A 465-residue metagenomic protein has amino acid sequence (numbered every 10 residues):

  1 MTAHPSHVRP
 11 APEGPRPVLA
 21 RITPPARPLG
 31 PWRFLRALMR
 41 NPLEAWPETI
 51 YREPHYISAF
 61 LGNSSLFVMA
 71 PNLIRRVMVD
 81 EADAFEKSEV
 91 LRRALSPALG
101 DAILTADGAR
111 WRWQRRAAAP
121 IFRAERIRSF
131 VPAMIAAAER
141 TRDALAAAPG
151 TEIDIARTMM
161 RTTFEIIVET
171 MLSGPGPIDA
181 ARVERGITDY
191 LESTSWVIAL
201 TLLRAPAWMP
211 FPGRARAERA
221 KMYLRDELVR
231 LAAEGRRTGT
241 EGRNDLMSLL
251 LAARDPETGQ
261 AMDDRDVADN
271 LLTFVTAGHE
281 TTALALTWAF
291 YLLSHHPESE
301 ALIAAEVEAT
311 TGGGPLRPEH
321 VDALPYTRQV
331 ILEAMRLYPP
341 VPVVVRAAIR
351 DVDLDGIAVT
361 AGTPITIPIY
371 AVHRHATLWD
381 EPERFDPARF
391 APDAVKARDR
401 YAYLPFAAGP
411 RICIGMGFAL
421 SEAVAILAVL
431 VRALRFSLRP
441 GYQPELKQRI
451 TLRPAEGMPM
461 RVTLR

Functional and structural regions predicted by a protein language model:
M1-S65, N72, V90-S96, G186 (+3 more regions): N-terminal targeting/anchor module and adjacent flexible "hinge" preceding the catalytic domain
T2-G14, E44, I50, A138 (+5 more regions): Cytochrome P450 proximal C-terminal region
T2-T23, E86-R92, R110-R112, R126-L284 (+3 more regions): Cytochrome P450 heme-thiolate monooxygenase catalytic core
R16, P24-L29, V131-I135, E184-D189 (+8 more regions): Cytochrome P450 I-helix active-site segment
W32-E53, D226, R230, G314-D355: Conserved cytochrome P450 K-helix E-x-x-R motif and the immediately C-terminal K′/meander segment
R75-A94: Cytochrome P450 catalytic domain signature, combining two hallmark sequence patches
T281-E300, A304-E306, G417-L434: Cytochrome P450 catalytic-core helices
I367-A394: Conserved cytochrome P450 K-helix/beta-meander segment immediately N-terminal to the heme-binding cysteine loop
